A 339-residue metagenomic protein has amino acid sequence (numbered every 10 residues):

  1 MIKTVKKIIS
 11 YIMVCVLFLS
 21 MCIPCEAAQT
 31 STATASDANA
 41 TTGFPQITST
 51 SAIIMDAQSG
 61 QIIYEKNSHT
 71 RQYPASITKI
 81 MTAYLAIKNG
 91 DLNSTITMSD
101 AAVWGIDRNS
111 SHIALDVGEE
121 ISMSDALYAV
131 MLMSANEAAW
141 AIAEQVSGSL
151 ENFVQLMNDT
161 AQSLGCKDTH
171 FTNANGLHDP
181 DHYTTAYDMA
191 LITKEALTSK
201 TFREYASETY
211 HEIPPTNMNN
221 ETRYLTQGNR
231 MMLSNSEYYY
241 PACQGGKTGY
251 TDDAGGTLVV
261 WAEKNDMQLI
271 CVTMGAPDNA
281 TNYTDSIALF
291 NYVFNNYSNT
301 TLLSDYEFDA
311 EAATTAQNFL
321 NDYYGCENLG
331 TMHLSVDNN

Functional and structural regions predicted by a protein language model:
I2-A27: Sec-dependent N-terminal signal peptides of Gram-positive bacterial secreted proteins and lipoproteins
K6-K7, K66, K79, K247: A general lysine-centric signal
S20, L92, T301-S304: Residues in and immediately flanking transmembrane alpha helices
C25-Y187, L191-K200: Active-site-adjacent loops and short helices of periplasmic peptidoglycan-processing enzymes
C166-K167, H178-N339: Domain-terminus/edge residues, biased toward the C-terminal soluble/receptor-binding domains of extracytoplasmic
